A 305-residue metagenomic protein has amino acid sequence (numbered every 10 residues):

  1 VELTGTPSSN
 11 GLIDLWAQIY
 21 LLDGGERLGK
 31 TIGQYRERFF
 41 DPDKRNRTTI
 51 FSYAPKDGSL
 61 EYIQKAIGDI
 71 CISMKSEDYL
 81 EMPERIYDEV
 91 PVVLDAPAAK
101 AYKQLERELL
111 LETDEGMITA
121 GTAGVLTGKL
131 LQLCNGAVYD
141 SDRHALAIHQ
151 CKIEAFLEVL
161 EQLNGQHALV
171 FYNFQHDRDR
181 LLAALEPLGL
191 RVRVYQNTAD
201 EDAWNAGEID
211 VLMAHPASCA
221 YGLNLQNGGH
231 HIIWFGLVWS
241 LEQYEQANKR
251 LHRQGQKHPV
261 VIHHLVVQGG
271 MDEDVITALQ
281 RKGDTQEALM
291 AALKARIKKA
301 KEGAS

Functional and structural regions predicted by a protein language model:
V1-L12: Conserved helicase ATPase motor motifs in RecA-like P-loop NTPase domains
E2, R27-A145, H149-Q166, I262 (+1 more regions): Inter-lobe coupling linker of SF2 helicases/translocases
G11-L22, Y62-A66, K103, L181-A184: PAPS/PAP-binding and catalytic site of the sulfotransferase fold
W16-T31, H230: A short helix-turn-beta junction within AAA+ P-loop NTPase domains corresponding to the substrate/partner-engaging
A17, N224-L237, V261-H264: A short beta-strand element within the Helicase C-terminal
R36, P91-V92, L131, H167-F174 (+4 more regions): Short beta-strand segments
L169-F171, D179-C219: Conserved helicase ATPase core of P-loop NTP-dependent helicases/translocases
W239-S305: A conserved SF2-helicase RecA2
